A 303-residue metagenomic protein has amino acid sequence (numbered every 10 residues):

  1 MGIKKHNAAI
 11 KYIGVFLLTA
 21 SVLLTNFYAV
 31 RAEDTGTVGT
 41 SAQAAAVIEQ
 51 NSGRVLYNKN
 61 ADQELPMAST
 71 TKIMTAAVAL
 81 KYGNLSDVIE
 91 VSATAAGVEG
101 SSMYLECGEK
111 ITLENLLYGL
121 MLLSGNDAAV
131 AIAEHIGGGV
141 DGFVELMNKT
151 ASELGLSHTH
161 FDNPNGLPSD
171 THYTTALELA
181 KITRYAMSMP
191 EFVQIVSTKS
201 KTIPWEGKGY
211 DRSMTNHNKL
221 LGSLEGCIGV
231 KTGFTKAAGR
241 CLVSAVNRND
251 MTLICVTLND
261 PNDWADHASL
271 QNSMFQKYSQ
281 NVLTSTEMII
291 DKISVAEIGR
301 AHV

Functional and structural regions predicted by a protein language model:
M1-N7: N-terminal Lys/Arg-rich, disordered targeting/topogenic segments
N7-R31: Sec-dependent N-terminal signal peptides of Gram-positive bacterial secreted proteins and lipoproteins
A29-P190: Active-site-adjacent loops and short helices of periplasmic peptidoglycan-processing enzymes
L156-H160, P168-R300: Domain-terminus/edge residues, biased toward the C-terminal soluble/receptor-binding domains of extracytoplasmic
